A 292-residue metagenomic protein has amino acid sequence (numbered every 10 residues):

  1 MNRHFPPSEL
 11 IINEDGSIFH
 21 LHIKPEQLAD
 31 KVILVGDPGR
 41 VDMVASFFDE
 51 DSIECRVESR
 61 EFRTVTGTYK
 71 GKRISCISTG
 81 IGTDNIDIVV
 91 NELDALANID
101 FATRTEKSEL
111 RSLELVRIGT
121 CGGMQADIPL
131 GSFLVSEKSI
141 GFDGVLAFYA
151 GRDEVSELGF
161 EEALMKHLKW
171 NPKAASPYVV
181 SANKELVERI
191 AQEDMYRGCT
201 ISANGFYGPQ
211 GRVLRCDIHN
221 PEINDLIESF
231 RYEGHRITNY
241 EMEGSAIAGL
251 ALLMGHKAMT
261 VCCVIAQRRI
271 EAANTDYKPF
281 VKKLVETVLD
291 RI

Functional and structural regions predicted by a protein language model:
N2-Y178: Metabolite-binding pocket within alpha/beta catalytic cores that recognizes anionic/polar moieties
P38-V41, D87-V90, N183-V187, E243-A248 (+1 more regions): Short, hydrophobic/amphipathic alpha-helical packing segments that form internal helix faces or helix-helix interfaces
F48-S52, D94-A97, F101, I190-D194 (+2 more regions): Structural signal for hydrophobic packing residues in well-ordered secondary-structure cores of soluble enzyme domains
G122, S139, I201-G208, A246 (+1 more regions): Glycine-rich beta-alpha junction loops
G159-Y232: Active-site rim beta-loop-alpha module in soluble metabolic enzymes
G234-T238: Short pre-catalytic strand/loop immediately N-terminal to key active-site residues, enriched for Gly-Thr
Y240-K257, V261: Short glycine-rich, acidic/polar surface loops and turns
Q267-I292: His/Asp/Glu-rich mid-to-C-terminal helical/loop segments that flank catalytic regions of hydrolases
